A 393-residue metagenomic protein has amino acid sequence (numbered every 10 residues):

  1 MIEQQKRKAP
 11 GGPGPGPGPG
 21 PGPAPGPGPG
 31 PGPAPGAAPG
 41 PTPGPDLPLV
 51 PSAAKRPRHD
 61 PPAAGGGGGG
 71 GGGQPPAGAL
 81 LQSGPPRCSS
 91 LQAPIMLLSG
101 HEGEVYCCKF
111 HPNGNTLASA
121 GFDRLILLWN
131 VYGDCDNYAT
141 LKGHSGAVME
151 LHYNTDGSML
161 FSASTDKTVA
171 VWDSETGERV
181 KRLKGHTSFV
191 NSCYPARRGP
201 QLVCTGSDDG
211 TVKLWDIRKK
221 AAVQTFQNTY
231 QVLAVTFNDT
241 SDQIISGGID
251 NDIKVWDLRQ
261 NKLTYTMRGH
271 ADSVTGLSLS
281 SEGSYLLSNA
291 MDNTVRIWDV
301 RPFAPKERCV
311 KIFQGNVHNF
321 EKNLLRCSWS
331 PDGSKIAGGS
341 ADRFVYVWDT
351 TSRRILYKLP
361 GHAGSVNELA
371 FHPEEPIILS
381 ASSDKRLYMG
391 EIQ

Functional and structural regions predicted by a protein language model:
M1-H101: Intrinsically disordered terminal extensions that flank WD40 beta-propeller domains in eukaryotic WD-repeat scaffold
P94, E104, N113, N137 (+16 more regions): WD40/WD-repeat beta-propeller blade-loop signature
L98-V105, L141-V148, K184-V190, F226-V232 (+3 more regions): WD40/WD-repeat beta-propeller blade N-cap
E102, L125-L127, S145, M159 (+9 more regions): A conserved positional marker within WD40/Gbeta-like beta-propeller blades
C108-G114, L151-G157, A163, Y194-P200 (+5 more regions): Loop/turn segments within WD40 beta-propeller blades
S119-D123, S162-D166, T205-D209, T240 (+4 more regions): Conserved strand-to-loop turn within each blade of WD40 beta-propeller repeats
I126-N130, V169-D173, C193, V212-D216 (+5 more regions): WD40-repeat beta-propellers
A370-Q393: Blade-level signature of beta-propeller repeat domains, shared across WD40, Kelch, NHL, RCC1 and BNR/Asp-box propellers
